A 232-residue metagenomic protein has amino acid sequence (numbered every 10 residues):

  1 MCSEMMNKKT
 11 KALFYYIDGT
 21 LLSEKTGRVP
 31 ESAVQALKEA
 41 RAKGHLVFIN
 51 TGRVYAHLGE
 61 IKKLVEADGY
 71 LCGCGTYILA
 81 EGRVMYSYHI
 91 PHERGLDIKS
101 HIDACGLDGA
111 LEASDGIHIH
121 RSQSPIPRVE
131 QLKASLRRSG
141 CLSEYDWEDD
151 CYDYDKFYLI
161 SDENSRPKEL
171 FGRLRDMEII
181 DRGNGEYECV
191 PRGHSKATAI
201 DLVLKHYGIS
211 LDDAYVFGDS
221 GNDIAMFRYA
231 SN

Functional and structural regions predicted by a protein language model:
M1-Y15: Non-catalytic pre-domain segments flanking phosphatase-related domains
T10, A67, Y154-D155, A230-S231: Short, well-ordered alpha-helix to beta-strand connector turns
K11-T26, F227: Asp-based phosphoryl-transfer active-site loop
L13-Y15, Y70, V216: Residue-level marker for buried hydrophobic side chains located in beta-strands that build the well-ordered beta-sheet
G19-E24, G44-H45, G82-V84, Y207: Short, basic, glycine/proline-bearing loop/turn elements
E24-G27, F48, S87-Y88, R192-G193: Short, flexible loop segments at the rims of nucleotide/cofactor-binding pockets, characterized by
E31-I126: Active-site phosphate-binding/coordination module
H101, C105-Y229: Conserved acidic, metal-coordinating active-site core of Asp-based, Mg2+-dependent phosphoryl-transfer enzymes
